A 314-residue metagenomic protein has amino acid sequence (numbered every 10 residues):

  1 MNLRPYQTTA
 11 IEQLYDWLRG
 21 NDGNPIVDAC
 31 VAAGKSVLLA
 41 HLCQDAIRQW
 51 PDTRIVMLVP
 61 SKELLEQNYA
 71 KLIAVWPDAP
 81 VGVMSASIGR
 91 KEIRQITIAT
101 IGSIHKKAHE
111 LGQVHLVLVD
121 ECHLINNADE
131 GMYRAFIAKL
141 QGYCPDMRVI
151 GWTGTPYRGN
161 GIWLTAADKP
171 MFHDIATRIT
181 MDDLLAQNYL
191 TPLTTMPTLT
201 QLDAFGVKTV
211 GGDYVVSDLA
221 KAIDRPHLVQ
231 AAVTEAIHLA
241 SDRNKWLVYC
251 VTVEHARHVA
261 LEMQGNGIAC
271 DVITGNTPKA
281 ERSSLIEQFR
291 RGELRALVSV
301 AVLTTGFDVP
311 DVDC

Functional and structural regions predicted by a protein language model:
M1-D28: Conserved pre-motif I regulatory segment
N21-A33, V37-N68, Y143-C144: Conserved SF1/SF2 helicase motif Ia
T53-S61, L72, K245-T252, I273-T274: Conserved RecA-like ASCE P-loop NTPase motor core of nucleic-acid helicases/translocases
E66, P80-E92, L247, A256-F307: Conserved helicase ATPase core of P-loop NTP-dependent helicases/translocases
I73-Q113: Inter-Walker segment of RecA-like/P-loop motor cores
I98, Q113-L118, R295-C314: A short beta-strand element within the Helicase C-terminal
L124-T195: Post-DEXD/H (motif II) to motif III coupling segment of the RecA-like Helicase ATP-binding lobe
H173-C250: Conserved interdomain linker/interface between the two RecA-like ATPase lobes of SF2 helicase motors
